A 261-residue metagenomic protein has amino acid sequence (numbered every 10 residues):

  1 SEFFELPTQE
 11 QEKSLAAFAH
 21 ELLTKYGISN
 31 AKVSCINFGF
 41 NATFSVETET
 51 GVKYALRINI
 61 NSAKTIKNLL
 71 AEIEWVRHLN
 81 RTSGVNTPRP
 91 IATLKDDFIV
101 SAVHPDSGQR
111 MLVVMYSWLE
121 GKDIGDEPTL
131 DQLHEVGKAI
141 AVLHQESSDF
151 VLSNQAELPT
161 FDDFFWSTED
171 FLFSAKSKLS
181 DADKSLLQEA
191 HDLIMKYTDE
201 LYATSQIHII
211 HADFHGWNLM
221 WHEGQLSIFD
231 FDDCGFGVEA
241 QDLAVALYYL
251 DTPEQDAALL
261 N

Functional and structural regions predicted by a protein language model:
S1-K95, Q225: Conserved NTP-binding catalytic cores of kinases and kinase-like/nucleotidyltransferase enzymes across multiple kinase
L23-N30, D192-A203: Short Pro/Gly-enriched beta-strand edge/turn motifs at strand-loop
G39-T48, A55, P90, M195-Q241: Active-site acidic catalytic loop and adjacent metal/ATP-binding pocket of ATP-dependent phosphoryl transfer enzymes
E49-L152: ATP-binding pocket architecture of kinase catalytic cores
N61, G121, L226, C234-F236 (+1 more regions): Activation segment
A63, D123, L219, F236-V238 (+1 more regions): Conserved protein kinase catalytic core
I124-K184, I207: A cross-family kinase active-site recognition segment
A240-N261: Active-site activation/catalytic loop segments of kinase-like enzymes and analogous catalytic loops in related
